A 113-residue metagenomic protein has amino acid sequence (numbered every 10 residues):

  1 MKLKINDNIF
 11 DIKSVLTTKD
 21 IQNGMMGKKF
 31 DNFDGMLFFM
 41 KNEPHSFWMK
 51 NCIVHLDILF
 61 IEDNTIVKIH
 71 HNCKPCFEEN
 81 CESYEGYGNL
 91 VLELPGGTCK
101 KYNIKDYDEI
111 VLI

Functional and structural regions predicted by a protein language model:
M1-I113: Compact, glycine-rich, soluble single-domain proteins
